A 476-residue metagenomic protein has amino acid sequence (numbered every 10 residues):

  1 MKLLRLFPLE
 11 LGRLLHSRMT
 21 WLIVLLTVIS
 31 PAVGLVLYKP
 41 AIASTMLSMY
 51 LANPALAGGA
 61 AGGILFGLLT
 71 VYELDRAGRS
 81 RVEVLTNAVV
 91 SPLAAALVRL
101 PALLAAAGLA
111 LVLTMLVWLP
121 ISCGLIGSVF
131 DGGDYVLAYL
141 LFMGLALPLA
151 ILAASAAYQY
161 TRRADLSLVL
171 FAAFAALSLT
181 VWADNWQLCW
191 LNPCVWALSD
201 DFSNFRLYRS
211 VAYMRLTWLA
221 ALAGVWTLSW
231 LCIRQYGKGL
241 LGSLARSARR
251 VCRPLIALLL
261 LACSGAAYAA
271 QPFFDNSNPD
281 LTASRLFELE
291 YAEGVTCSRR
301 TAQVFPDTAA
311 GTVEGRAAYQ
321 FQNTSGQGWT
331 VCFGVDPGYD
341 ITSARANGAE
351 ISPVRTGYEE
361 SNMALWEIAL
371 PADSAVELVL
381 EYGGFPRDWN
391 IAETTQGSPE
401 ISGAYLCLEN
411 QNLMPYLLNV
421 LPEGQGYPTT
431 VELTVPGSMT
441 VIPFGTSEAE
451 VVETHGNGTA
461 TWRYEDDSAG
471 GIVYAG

Functional and structural regions predicted by a protein language model:
M1-W21, G237-G239, S243: Aromatic- and glycine-rich beta-strand/loop motifs that create alpha-glucan
H16-K39, L56-G67, L170-L179: Hydrophobic alpha-helical transmembrane segments of multi-pass membrane transport/permease proteins
A52-G78, A317, L380: Long, hydrophobic alpha-helical segments
L69-L109: Helix-loop-helix units of permease transmembrane domains in multi-pass membrane transporters, especially ABC
W118-R234: Hydrophobic alpha-helical segments
L188-M214, L241-T312: N-terminal, polar/Ser/Thr-rich
G328, G338-S398, V452-D466: A surface-exposed beta-strand-loop module
E381-I472: Extended, low-hydrophobicity, Ser/Thr/Pro/Gly-biased non-transmembrane segments
